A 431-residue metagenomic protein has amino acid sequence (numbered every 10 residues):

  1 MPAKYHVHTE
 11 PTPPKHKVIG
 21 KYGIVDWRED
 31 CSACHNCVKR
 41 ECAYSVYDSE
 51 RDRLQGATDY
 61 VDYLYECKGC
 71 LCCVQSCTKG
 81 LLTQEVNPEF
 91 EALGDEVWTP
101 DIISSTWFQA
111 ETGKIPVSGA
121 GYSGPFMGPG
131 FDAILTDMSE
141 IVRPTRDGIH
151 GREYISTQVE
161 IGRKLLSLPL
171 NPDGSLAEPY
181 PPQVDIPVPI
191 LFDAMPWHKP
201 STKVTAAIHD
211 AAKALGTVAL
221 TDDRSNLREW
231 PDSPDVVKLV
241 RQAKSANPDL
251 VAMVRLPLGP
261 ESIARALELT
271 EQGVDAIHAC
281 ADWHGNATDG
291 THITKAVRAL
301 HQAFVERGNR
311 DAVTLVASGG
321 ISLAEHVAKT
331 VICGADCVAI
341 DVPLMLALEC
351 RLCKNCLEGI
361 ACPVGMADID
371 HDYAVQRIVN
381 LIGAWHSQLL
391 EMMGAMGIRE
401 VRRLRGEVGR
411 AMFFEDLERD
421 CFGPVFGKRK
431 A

Functional and structural regions predicted by a protein language model:
M1-V38, A43-I190, A194-D210, T217-V218 (+3 more regions): Conserved, well-structured core domains of diverse proteins
I19-G23, R28, A33-H35, K39-Y44 (+4 more regions): Glycine-rich phosphate/ribose-binding loops and adjacent secondary-structure elements that form binding surfaces
C37, C72, K203, A207 (+4 more regions): Generic recognition of stable, solvent-exposed alpha-helical segments in well-folded globular domains
D48, S76, G80-T83, L215 (+9 more regions): Change "in soluble alpha/beta enzymes" to "in soluble alpha/beta proteins
A194-P196, D222-R224, L239-Q242, R255-L258: Structural motif
H209, V240, K244, A266-L267 (+4 more regions): Generic structural signal for well-ordered alpha-helices, preferentially at hydrophobic/aromatic core positions
N226-V236, A243-D249, L269-G273: Acidic (Asp/Glu)-rich catalytic clusters
L346-M412: Active-site or pore-adjacent capping/gating segments
